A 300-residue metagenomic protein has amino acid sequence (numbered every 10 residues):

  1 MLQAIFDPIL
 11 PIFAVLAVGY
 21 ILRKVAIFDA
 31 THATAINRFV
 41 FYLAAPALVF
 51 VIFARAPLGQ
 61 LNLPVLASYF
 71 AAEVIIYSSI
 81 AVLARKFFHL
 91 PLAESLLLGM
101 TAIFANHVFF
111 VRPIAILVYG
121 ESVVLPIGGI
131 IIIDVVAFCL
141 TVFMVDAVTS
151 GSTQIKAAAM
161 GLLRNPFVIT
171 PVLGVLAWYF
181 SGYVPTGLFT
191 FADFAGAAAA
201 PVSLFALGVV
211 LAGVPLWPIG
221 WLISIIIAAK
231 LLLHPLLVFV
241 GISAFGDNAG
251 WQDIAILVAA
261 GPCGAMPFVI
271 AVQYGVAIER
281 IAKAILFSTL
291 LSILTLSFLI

Functional and structural regions predicted by a protein language model:
M1-I300: Alpha-helical transmembrane segments of multi-pass small-molecule/ion transporters
